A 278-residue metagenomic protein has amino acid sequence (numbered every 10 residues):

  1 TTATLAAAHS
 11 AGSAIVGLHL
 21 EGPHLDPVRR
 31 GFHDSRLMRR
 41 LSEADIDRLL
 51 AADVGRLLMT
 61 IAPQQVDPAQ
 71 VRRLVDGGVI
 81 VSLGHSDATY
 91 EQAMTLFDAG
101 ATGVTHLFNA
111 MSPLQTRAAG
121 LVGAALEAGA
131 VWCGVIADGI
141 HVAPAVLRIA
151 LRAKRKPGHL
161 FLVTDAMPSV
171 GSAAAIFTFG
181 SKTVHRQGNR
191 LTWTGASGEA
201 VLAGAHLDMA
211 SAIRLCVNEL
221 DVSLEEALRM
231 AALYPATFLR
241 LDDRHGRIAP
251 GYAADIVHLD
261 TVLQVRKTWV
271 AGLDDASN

Functional and structural regions predicted by a protein language model:
T1-G55: Divalent-metal coordination cores built from histidine and acidic residues
T1-H9, V71-S82, S223-L224, L228: Short, electropositive alpha-helical surface patch
E21-P23, F108, M167, V262: Anionic group-transfer/hydrolysis microenvironments
I46-A174: Active-site core of metal-dependent hydrolases
G120, A124-C133, G139, A153-T164 (+2 more regions): His/Asp/Glu-enriched, well-ordered alpha-helical/loop segment that forms or immediately abuts the divalent-metal
V262-W269: Short, Lys/Arg- and Gly-enriched loop/turn segments at beta-strand edges
